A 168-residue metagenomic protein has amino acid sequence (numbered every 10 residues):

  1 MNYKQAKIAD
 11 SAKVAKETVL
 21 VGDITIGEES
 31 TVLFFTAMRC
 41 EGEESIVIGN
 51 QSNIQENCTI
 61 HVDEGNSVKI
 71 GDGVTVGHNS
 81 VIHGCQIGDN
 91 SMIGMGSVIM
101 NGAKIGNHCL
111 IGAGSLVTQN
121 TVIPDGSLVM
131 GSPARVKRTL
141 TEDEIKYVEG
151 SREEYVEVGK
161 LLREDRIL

Functional and structural regions predicted by a protein language model:
M1-K7, E41, S45-N50, E56 (+4 more regions): Glycine-rich hexapeptide-repeat left-handed beta-helix
M1-V32: N-terminal segments that cap or nucleate solenoid repeat domains
E29, N50-Q51: Residue-level detector of alpha-helical secondary structure
F35, N57: Short glycine-/small-residue motifs
